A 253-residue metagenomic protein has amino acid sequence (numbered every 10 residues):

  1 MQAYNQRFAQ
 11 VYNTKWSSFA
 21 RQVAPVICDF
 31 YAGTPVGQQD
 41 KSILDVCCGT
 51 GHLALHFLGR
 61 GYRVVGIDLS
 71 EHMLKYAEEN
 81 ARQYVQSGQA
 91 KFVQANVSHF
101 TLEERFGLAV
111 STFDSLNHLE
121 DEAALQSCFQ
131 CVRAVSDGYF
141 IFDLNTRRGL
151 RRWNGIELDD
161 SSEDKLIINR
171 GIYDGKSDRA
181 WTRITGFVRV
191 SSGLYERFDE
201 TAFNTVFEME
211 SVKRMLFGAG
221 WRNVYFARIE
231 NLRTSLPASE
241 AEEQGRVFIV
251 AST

Functional and structural regions predicted by a protein language model:
M1-Q39: Conserved class I S-adenosyl-L-methionine
D40-C47: Conserved class I S-adenosyl-L-methionine
G51-H99: Class I SAM-dependent methyltransferase SAM/SAH-binding core
E71-H72, L116-L119, S127: Conserved SAM-binding loop
G107-A123: A short SAM/SAH-binding and catalytic strip from SAM-dependent methyltransferases
Q126-Y139: A short glycine-rich, Lys/Arg-flanked "PGG" loop and its adjoining helix->strand segment in the class I
I141-K213: SAM-dependent methyltransferase
V206-T253: C-terminal lobe and adjacent flexible extensions of AdoMet/dcAdoMet transferase-like proteins
